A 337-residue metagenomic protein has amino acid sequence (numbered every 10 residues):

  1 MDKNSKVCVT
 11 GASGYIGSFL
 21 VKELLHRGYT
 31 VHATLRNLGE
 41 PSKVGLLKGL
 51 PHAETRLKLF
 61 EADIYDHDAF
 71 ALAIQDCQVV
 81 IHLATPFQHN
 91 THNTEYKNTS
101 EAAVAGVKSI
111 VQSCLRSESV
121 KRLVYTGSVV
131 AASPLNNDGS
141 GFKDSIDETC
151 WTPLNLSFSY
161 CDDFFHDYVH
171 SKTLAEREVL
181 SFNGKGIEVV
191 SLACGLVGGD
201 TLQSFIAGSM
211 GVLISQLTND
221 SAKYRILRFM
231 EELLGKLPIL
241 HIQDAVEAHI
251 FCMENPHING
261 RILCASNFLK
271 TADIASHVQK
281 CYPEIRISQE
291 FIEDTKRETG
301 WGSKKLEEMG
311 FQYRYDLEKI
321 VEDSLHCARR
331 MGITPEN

Functional and structural regions predicted by a protein language model:
D2-V31: N-terminal Rossmann NAD(P)H-binding glycine-rich loop of SDR-like oxidoreductase domains
L38-A105, S117: NAD(P)H-binding glycine-rich loop region in Rossmannoid oxidoreductase-like domains and their noncatalytic homologs
H82, P86, T91-Y168, V190: Conserved Rossmann-fold NAD(P)-dependent oxidoreductase catalytic core, especially the SDR/UDP-sugar
G127-S128, A175-T201: Conserved beta-loop-beta element that borders a ligand/cofactor-binding pocket
K185-I187, G199-I214, C252-I262: Glycine/proline-rich active-site loop of Rossmann-fold NAD(P)-dependent oxidoreductases
Q216-I262: Alpha-helical substrate-binding/gating segment
I242, I292-Q312: Conserved C-terminal active-site "lid" loop/helix of NAD(P)H-dependent oxidoreductases that clamps the redox cofactor
V246-K296, G300, L325-A328, G332-N337: Mid/C-terminal beta-alpha module of Rossmann-like enzyme folds, strongest in SDR-family dehydrogenases/epimerases
